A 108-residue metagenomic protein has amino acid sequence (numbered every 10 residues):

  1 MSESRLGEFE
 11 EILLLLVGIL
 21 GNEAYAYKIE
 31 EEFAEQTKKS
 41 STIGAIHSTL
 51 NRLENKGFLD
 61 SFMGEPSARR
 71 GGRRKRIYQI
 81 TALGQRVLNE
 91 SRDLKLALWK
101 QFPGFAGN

Functional and structural regions predicted by a protein language model:
M1-S4, E65-S67: Short beta-strand/turn micro-motifs at beta-sheet edges
S4-A45: N-terminal helix-turn-helix DNA-binding core of bacterial DNA-binding proteins
E31, E54-N55: Alpha-helical residues within the helix-turn-helix
I46-S48, R52-L53: Basic amphipathic alpha-helical segments that dock to polyanions
K56-G71: Beta-hairpin "wing" of winged helix-turn-helix
R74: Exposed loop/turn and edge beta-strand positions of beta-sandwich/beta-sheet ligand-binding modules
L83-N108: Amphipathic alpha-helical dimerization/coiled-coil segments that flank or bridge DNA-binding/regulatory modules
